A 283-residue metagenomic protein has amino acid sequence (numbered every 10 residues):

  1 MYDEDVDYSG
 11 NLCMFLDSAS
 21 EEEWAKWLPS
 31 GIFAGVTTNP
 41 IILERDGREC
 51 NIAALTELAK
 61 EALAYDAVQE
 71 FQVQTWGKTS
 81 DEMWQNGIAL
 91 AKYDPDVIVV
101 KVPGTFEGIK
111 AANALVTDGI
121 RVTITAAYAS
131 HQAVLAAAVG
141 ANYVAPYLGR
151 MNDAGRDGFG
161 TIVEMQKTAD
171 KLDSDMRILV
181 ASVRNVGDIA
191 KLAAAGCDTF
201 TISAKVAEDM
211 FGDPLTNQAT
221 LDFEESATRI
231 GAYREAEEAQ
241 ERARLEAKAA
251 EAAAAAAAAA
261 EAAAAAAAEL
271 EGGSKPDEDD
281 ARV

Functional and structural regions predicted by a protein language model:
G10-W24, P29-I32, T38-A114: Active-site beta->alpha loop and helix N-cap motifs at the rims of alpha/beta catalytic domains
F15-D17, Q72-K78, D96-T105, R121-V134 (+2 more regions): Catalytic beta/alpha-barrel core
E22-L28, N86, H131-A138, R184-C197: Catalytic cores of alpha/beta
G31-G35, D94-V97, A114-T123, A138-A145 (+1 more regions): Glycine-enriched alpha-helix->loop->beta-strand junction motifs that scaffold or abut catalytic
N39, V100, A136, L192 (+1 more regions): Conserved, mostly hydrophobic/aromatic
P40-E44, V144-D153, C197-T216: Glycine-rich phosphate-binding active-site loops on the catalytic face of alpha/beta enzymes
T56-E70, Y93, I109-D118, G160-I178 (+2 more regions): Alpha-helix-loop-beta-strand connector modules within alpha/beta enzyme cores
D209-Y233: C-terminal helical cap(s) of enzyme catalytic domains, especially alpha/beta-barrels
